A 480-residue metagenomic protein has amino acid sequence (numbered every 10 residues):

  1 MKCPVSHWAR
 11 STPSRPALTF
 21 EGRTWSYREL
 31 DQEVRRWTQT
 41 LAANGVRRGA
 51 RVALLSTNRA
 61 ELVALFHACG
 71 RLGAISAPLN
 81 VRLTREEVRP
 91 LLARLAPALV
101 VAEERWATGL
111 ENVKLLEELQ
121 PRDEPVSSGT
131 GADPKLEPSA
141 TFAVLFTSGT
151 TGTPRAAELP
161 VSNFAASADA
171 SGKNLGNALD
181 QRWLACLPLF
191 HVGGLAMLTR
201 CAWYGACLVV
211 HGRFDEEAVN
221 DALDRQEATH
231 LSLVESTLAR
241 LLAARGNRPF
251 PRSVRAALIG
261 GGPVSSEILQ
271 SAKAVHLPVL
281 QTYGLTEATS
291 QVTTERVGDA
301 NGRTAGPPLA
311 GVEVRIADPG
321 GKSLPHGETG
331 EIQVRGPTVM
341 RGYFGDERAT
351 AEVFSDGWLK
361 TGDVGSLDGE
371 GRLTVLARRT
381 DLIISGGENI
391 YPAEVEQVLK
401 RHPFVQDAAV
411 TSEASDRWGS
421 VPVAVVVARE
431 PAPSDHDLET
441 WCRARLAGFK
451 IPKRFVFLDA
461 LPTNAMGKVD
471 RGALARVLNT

Functional and structural regions predicted by a protein language model:
S14, S128-F146, T153, G176-R182: Conserved pre-ATP/AMP-binding loop-to-beta segment of ANL
R23, Q39-E86, N389: Conserved AMP-binding/adenylate-forming
S26-R28, F142-D169: Conserved AMP-binding A3 loop
L83, G336, R341-G342, V364-K450 (+2 more regions): AMP-binding/adenylate-forming catalytic core of the ANL superfamily
A165-R182, F190-H230, A244: Conserved AMP-binding/adenylation subdomain of ANL enzymes
W203, A228-L233, A239-N301, E313: Gly/Ser/Thr-rich phosphate-binding loop
Y283, N301-G302, E313-Q333, S366-E370 (+2 more regions): Conserved beta-loop-beta connector loops within the AMP-binding
P307-G311, K322-V353, E388-I390: Conserved ATP/PPi-binding loop(s) of AMP-dependent carboxylate-activating enzymes
